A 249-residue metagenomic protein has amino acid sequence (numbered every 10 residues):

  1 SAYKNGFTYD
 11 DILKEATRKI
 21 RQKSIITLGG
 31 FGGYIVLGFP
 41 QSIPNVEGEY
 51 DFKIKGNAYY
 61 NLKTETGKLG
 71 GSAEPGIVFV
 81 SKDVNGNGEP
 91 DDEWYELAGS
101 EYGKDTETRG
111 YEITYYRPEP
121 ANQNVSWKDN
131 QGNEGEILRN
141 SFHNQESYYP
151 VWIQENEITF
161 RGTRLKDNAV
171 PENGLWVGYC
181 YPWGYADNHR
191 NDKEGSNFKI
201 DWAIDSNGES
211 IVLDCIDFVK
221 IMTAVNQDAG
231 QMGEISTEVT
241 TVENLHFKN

Functional and structural regions predicted by a protein language model:
S1-E74, G99-N249: A domain-level signal for the mature, folded cores of soluble proteins
T64-G71, V84-E93: Acidic, glycine-anchored loop motifs typical of Ca2+
F79-D83: Predominantly extracellular/luminal cell-surface or secreted proteins
E96: Conserved hydrophobic ligand-interaction patch in extracellular adhesion modules
